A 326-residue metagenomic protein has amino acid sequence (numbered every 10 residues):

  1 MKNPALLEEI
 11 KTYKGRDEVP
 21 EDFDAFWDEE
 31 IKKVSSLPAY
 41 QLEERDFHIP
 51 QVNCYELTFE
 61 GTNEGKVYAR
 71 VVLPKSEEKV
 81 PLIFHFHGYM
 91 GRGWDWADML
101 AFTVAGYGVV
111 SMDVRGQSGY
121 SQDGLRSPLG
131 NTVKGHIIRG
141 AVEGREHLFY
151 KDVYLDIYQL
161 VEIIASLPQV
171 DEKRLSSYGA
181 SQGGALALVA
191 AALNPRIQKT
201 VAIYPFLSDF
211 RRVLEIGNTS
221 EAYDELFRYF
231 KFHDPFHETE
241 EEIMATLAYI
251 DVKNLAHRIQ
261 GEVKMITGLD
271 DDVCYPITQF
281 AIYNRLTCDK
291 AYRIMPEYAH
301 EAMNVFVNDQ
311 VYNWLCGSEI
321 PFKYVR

Functional and structural regions predicted by a protein language model:
M1-V52, Y324-R326: N-terminal targeting or regulatory segments adjacent to alpha/beta-hydrolase or S9 domains
K33-E77: N-terminal cap/lid segment of alpha/beta-hydrolase-fold proteins
W94, L100-T103, Y107-L155: Cap/lid segment of the alpha/beta-hydrolase catalytic domain
H136-S181: Gly/Ser-rich "nucleophile elbow"/oxyanion-hole loop immediately N-terminal to the catalytic nucleophile in hydrolases
V189-H237, I294: Hydrolase active-site cap/lid region
R258-I259, M265-T267: Short beta-strand/loop motif that positions the catalytic acidic residue of the alpha/beta-hydrolase fold
L269-C274, E301: Acidic catalytic loop of the alpha/beta-hydrolase fold
I294-Y312: Histidine-bearing beta->alpha loop at or near hydrolase active sites
